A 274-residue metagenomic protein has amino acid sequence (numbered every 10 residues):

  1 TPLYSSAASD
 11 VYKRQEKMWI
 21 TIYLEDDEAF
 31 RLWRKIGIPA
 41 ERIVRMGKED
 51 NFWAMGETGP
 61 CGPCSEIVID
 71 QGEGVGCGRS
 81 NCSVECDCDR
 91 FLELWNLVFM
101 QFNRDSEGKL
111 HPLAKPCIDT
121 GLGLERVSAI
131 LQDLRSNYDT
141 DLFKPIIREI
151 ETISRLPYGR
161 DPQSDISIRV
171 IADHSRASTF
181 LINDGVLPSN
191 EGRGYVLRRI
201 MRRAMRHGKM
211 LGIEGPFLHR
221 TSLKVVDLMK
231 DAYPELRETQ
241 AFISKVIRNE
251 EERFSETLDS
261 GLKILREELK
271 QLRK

Functional and structural regions predicted by a protein language model:
T1-Y12: Short, small-residue-biased leader/transition segments that mark boundaries at the very start of proteins
K13-L124, I130-D141, R160, R169-V170 (+2 more regions): Active-site cavity-forming subdomains of large catalytic enzyme subunits
R14-M18, I22-Y23, D161, S189 (+2 more regions): Extended, well-ordered alpha-helical scaffold/bundle regions in very large, multi-domain proteins
L92, L122-S128, K144, R169-T179 (+4 more regions): Non-catalytic, well-ordered alpha-helical scaffold segments
N103-S106, L262-Q271: Helix-hairpin-helix/helix-loop-helix acidic hairpins
N137-E151, R169, E214-D227: Substrate-binding beta-hairpin/strand module that engages nucleic acids
E151-N183, F217, K230, P234 (+1 more regions): A structural-propensity feature for long, helix-poor, extended segments
I182-G185, S189, E268, L272: Secondary-structure edge/capping motif, primarily at the C-terminal ends of alpha-helices and the immediately following
